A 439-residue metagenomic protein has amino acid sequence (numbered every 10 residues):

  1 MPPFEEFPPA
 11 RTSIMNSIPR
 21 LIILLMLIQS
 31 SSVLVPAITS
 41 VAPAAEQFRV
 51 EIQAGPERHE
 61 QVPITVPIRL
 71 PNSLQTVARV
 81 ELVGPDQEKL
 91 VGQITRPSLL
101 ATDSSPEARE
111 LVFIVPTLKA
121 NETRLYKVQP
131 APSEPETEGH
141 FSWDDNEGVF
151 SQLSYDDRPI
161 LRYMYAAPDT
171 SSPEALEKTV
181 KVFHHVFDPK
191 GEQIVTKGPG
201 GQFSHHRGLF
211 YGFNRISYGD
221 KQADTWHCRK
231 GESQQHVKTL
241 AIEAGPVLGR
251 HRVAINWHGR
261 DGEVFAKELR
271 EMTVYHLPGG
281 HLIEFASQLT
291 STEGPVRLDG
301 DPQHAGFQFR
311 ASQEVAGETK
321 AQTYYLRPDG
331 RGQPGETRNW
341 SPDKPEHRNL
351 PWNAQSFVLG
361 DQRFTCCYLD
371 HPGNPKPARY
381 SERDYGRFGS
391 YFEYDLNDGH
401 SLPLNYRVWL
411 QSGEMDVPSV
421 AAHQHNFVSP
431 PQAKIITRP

Functional and structural regions predicted by a protein language model:
M1-P19: N-terminal secretory signal peptides that target proteins for export/translocation
L21-A37: Bacterial N-terminal signal peptides
I38-H140, G148, Y155, Y163-A244 (+1 more regions): Alpha-mannosidase-like glycoside hydrolase catalytic domains involved in N-glycan trimming, generalizing to other
F48-I52, L153, D157, I283-S291: Short, well-ordered beta-strand segments enriched in hydrophobic/aromatic residues
L99, D103-L118, V128, Q362-P439: Beta-strand-rich recognition/accessory modules
S142-N146, E243-A244, G249-D301: Acidic, contiguous internal or C-terminal segments within carbohydrate-active enzymes that form a structured patch used
Y163-H185, L277-T323: Acidic (Asp/Glu-rich), glycine- and aromatic
P295-Y368: Active-site/ligand-binding surface loops and adjacent short beta/alpha elements that line catalytic pockets across
